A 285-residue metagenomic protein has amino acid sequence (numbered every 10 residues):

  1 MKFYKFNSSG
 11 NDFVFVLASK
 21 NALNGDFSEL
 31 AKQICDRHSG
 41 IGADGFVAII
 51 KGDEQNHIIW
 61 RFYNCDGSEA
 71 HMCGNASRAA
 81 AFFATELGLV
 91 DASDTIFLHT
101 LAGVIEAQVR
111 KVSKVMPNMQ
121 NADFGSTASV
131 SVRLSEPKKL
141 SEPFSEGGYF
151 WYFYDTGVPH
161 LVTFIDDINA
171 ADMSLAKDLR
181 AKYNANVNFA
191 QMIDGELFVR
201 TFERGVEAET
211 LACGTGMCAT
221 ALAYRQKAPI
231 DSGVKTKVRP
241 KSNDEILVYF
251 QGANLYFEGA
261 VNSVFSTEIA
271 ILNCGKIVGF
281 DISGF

Functional and structural regions predicted by a protein language model:
M1-A128, V162-F285: A glycine-rich beta-to-alpha transition motif near the start of alpha/beta enzyme domains, typified by
V104, E136-P137: Short, charged beta-turn/beta-strand-edge "cap" motif at the junction between a beta-strand and an adjacent loop
A128-E136: Short, structured interface segments
K138-E142, V264: Short, charged/polar, Gly/Pro-enriched secondary-structure boundary elements
S145, Y149-N169: Internal active-site segments that recognize and position negatively charged phosphoryl groups and nucleotide moieties
